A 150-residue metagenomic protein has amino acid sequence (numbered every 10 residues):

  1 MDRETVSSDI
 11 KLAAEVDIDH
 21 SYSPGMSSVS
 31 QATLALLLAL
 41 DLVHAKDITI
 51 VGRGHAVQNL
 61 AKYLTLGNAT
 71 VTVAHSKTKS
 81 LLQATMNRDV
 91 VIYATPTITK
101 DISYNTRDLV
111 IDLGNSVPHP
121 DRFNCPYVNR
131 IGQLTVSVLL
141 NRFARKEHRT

Functional and structural regions predicted by a protein language model:
M1, P96-I98, S116-V117, L134: Short glycine-rich anion-binding loops that position phosphate/pyrophosphate groups of nucleotides and phosphorylated
M1, S28-A32, M86, I131-N141: Conserved active-site and cofactor/substrate-binding residues in soluble primary-metabolism enzymes
M1-S27: Phosphate/diphosphate ligand-binding glycine-rich loop within oxidoreductases
V6, K11-L12, G114-R122: Acidic-glycine-rich active-site phosphate/pyrophosphate-binding loop
D17-S21, M26, V73-A74, D112 (+1 more regions): General beta-strand structural signal in soluble alpha/beta enzymes
G25-K100, N105-L109, P118-R122: Glycine-rich phosphate/diphosphate-binding loop of Rossmann-like nucleotide-binding domains
H55, N115, I131-Q133: Gly/Ser/Thr-rich helix-start
D121-T150: Adenosine-phosphate binding glycine-rich loop
